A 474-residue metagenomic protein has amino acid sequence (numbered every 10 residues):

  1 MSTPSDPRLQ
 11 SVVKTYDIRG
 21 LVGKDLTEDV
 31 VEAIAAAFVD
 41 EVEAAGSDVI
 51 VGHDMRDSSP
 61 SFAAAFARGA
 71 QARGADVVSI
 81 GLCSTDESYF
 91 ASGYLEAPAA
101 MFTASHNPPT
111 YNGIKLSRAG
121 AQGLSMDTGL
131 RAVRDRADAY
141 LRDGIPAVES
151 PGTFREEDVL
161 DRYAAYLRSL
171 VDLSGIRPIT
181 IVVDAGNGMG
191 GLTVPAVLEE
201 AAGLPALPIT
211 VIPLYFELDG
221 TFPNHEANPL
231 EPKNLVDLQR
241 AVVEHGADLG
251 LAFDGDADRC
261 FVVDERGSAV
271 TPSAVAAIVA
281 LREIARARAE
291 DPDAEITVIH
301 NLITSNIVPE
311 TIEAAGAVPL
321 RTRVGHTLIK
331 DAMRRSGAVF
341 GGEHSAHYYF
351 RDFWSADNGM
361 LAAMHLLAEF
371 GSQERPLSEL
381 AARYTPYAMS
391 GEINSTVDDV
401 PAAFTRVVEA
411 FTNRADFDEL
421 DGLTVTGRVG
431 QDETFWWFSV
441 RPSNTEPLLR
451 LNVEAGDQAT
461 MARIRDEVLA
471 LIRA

Functional and structural regions predicted by a protein language model:
M1-F66, A72-R73, P98, T153-I179: An N-terminal, well-structured beta->alpha segment
G46-D54, V78, T180-V182, I296-L302 (+1 more regions): Short glycine-rich phosphate-binding loop at a beta-alpha junction
D48-N112, V197-V263: N-terminal small/polar loop signature for handling phosphorylated ligands or for N-terminal nucleophile
I80, A132-A165, S169, E265-H344 (+1 more regions): Proline/glycine-rich low-complexity loops and linkers
N112-H245: Gly/Ser/Thr-enriched, mixed-charge loops and adjacent short helices that form phosphate/oxyanion-binding elements
P208, P213-Y215, S268-A287, H326 (+2 more regions): Gly/Ser/Thr-rich active-site loops/lids in small-molecule metabolic enzymes that frequently grip phosphoryl groups
L249, E290-A474: Phosphate-binding and adjacent anionic-ligand microenvironments
